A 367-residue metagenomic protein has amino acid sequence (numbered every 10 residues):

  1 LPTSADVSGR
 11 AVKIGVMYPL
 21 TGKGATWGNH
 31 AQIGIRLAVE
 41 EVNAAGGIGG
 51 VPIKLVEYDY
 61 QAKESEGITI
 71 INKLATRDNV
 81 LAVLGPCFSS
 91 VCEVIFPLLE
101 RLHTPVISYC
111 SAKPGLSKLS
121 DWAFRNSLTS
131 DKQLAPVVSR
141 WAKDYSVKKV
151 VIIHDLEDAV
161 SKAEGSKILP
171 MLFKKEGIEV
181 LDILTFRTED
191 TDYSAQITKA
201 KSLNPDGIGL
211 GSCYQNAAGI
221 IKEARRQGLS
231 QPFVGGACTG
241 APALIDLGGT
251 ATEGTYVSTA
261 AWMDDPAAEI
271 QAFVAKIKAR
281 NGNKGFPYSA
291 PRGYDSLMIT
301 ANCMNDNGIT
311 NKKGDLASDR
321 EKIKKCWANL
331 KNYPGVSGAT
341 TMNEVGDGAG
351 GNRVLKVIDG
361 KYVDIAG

Functional and structural regions predicted by a protein language model:
L1-G367: Extracytosolic ligand-binding ectodomains
